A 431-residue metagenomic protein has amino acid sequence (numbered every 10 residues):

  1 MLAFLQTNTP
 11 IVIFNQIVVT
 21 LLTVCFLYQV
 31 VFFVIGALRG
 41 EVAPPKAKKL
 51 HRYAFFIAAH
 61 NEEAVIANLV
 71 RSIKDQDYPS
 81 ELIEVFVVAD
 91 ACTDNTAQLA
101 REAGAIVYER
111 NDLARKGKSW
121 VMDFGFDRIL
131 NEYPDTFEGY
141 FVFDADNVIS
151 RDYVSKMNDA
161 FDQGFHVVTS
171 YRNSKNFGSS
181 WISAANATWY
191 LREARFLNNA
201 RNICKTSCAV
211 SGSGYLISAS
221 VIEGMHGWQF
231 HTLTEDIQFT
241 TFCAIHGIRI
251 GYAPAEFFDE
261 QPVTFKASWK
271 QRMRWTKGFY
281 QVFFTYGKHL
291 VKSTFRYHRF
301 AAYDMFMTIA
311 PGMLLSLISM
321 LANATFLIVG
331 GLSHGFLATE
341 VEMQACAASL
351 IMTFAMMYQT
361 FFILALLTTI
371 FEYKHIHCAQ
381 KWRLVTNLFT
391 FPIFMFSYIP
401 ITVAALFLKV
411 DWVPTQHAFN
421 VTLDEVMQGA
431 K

Functional and structural regions predicted by a protein language model:
M1-S72: N-proximal low-complexity "stem/linker" segments adjacent to membrane-targeting elements
V31-L50, K288-M305, V329-K431: Juxtamembrane C-terminal module of membrane proteins
H51-A54, E84, Q238: Cell-envelope/extracellular polymer assembly enzymes that use nucleotide-activated donors
A67, D94-R101, E109, D152: Acidic helix N-cap motif at the loop->helix transition within catalytic regions of sugar-transfer enzymes
R71-L82: Short, acidic, metal-binding catalytic loop of nucleotide-sugar glycosyltransferases
A89-A97, D112-A114, V148: A conserved acidic beta->alpha catalytic loop
N111-Y133, E138, R151-L233, M273-F284: Long helical/loop segments within the catalytic core of UDP-sugar-dependent glycosyltransferases, especially the large
D144-V148, H231, C243: The conserved acidic donor/metal-binding loop of glycosyltransferases
